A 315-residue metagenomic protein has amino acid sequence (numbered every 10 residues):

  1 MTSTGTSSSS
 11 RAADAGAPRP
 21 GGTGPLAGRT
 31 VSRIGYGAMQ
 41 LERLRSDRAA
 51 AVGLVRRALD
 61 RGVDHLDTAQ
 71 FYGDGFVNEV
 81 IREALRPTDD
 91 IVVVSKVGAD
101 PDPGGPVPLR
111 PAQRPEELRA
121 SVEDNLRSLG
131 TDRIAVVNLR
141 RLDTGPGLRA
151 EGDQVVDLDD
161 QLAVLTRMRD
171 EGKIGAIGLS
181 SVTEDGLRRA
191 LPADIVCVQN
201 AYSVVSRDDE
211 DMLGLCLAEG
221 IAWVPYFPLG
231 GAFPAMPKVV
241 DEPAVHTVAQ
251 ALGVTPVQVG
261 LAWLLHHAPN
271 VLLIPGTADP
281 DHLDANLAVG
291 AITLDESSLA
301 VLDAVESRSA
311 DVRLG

Functional and structural regions predicted by a protein language model:
M1-K96, V164, G230-A232, S307 (+1 more regions): N-terminal binding-site loop/beta-alpha segment at the start of enzyme catalytic domains that lines or forms
A12, G16, L142-G315: Beta/alpha (TIM)-barrel catalytic core signal, keyed to glycine-rich beta->alpha loops juxtaposed to Asp/Glu that bind
G37, A69, V137-R140, S180 (+1 more regions): Conserved residues at the C-terminal ends of beta-strands
A38-A49, G105-E116, L148-Q154: Active-site mouth loops of central-metabolism enzymes
R45-A58, Q113-L129, T183-L187: Short, acidic/polar
V63, T131-I134, I174, I195: A structural motif
P87-Q113, L139-R140: Structural motif corresponding to the early beta-alpha repeats
L126-A150: Active-site groove signature of glycoside hydrolases
